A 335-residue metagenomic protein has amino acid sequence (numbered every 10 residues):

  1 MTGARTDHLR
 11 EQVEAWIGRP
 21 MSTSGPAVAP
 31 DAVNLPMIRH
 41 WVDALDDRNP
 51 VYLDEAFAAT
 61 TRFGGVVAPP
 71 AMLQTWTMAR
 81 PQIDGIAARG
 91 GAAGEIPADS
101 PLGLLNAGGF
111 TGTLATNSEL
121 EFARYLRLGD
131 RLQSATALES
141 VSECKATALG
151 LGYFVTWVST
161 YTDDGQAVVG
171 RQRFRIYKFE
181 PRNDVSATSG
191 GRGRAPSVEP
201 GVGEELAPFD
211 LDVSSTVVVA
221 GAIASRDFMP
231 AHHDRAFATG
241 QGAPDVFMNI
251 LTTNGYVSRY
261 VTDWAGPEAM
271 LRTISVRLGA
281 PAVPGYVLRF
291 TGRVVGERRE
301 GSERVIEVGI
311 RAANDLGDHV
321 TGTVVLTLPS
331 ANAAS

Functional and structural regions predicted by a protein language model:
M1-P26, A115-F209, A282-S335: HotDog/MaoC-like acyl-thioester-processing domains
T2-N117, N183-E268, A333-S335: Hot-dog-fold acyl-thioester-processing enzymes
A88-R89, A93, R127, S275 (+1 more regions): Short flexible/disordered coil segments
A92, G152, T156-W157, P230-H232 (+4 more regions): Short, intrinsically disordered/low-complexity patches at protein termini and at juxtamembrane boundaries
D245, T252-E297: Catalytic-pocket segment enriched in acidic/His residues
